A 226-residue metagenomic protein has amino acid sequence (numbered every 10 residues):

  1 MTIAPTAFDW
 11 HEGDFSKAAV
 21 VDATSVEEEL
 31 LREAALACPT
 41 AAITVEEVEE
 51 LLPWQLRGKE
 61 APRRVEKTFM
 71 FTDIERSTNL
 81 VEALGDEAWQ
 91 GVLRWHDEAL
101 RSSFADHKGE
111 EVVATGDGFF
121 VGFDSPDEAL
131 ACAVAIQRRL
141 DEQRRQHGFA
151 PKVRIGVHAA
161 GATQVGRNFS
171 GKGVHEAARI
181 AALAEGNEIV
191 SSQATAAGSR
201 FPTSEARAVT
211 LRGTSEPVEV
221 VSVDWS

Functional and structural regions predicted by a protein language model:
M1, P62-V65, F149: Short, flexible loop/turn motifs enriched in small residues
M1-T6, A35-A42: Local cysteine-cluster metal-coordination motifs and their immediate loop/turn environment, predominantly Fe-S cluster
T2, L36, E82, A105 (+1 more regions): Solvent-exposed polar/charged
T6-E33, V45-Q55: Non-heme iron-sulfur electron-transfer modules
G13-F15, A114-D117, A150-K152: Short Gly/Ser/Thr- and Asp/Glu-enriched loop/turn motifs at secondary-structure junctions
E50-V65, V223-S226: Intrinsically disordered or compositionally simple regulatory linkers and C-terminal tails in signal-transduction
K59-C132, R138-R139: Catalytic NTP-binding/metal-coordinating core of nucleotidyl cyclase/transferase enzymes
R101, F120-S226: Catalytic beta-strand-to-alpha-helix segment of the class III nucleotidyl cyclase homology domain
